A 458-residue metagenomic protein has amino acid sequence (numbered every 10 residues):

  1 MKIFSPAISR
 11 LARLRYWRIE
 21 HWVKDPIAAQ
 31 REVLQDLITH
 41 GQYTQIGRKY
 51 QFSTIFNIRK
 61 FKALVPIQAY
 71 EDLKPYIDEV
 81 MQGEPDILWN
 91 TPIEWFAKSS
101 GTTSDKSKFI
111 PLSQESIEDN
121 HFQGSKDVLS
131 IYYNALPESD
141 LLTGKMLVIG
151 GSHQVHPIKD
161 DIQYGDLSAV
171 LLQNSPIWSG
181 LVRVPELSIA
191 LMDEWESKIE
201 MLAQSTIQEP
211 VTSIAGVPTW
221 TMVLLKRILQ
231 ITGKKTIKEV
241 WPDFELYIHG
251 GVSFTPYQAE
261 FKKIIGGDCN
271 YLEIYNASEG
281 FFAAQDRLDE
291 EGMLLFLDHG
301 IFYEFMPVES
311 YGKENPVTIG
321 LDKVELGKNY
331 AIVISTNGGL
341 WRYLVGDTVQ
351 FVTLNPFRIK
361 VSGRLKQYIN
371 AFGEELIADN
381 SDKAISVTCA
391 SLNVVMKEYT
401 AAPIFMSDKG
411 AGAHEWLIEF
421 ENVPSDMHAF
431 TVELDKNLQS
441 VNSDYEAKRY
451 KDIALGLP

Functional and structural regions predicted by a protein language model:
M1-S53, F61-Q68, Y76-G83, S168-P458: Active-site glycine/GP-rich loop and adjacent strand/helix microenvironment that borders small-molecule binding pockets
A28-F96, K108-F109, D119, D127-E138 (+1 more regions): Active-site diphosphate/adenylate-binding microenvironment
A97-T103: Conserved helicase ATPase motor motifs in RecA-like P-loop NTPase domains
D105-Q114: Short "domain-exit" segments at the C-terminal end of structured domains
S113-F122: Active-site neighborhood of HAD-like aspartate-dependent phosphohydrolases
F122-L136, E200-E209: Conserved ATP-dependent adenylate/AMP-binding module captured primarily in the ANL superfamily
I131-P176: Conserved AMP-binding loop of ANL adenylate-forming enzymes
